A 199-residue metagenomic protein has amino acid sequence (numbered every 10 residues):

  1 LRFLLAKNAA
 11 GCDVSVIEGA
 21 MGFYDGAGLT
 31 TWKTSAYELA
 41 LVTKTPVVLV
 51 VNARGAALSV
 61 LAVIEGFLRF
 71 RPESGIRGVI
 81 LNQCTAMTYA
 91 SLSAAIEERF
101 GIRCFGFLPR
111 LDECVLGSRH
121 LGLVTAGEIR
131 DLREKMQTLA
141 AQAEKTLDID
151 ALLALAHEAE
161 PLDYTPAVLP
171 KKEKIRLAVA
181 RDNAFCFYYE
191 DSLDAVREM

Functional and structural regions predicted by a protein language model:
L1-T43, V51-G78, A86-S91: ATP-dependent carboxylate-amine ligase catalytic core
A9-G11, L169-E173: Glycine-rich phosphate/diphosphate-binding loops that line cofactor/substrate pockets in enzymes
E38-L39, I96, A195: Hydrophobic/aromatic ligand-binding patch that stacks against planar heteroaromatic rings of cofactors or nucleotides
T43, F100-I102, M199: Short, structured coil segments at secondary-structure junctions
V47-V50, F105-F107: Short hydrophobic alpha-helical runs that function as membrane-insertion/retention elements
A53, Q83, R181-N183: Residue-level signal for short, function-critical loop segments
A57-V168: Internal gly/pro-rich beta-alpha loop/helix module that stabilizes soluble enzyme cofactors or their anionic handles
E173-M199: Phosphate-binding active sites in nucleotide-utilizing proteins
